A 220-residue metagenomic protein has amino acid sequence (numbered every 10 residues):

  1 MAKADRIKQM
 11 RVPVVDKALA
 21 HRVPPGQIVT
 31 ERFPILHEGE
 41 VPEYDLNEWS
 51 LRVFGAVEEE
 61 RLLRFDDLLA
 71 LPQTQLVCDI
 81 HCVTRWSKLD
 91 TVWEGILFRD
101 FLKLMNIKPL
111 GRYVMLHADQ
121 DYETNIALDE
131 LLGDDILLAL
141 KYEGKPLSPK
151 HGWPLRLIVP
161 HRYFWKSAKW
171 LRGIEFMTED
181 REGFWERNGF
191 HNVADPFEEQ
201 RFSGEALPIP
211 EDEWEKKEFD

Functional and structural regions predicted by a protein language model:
A2-D220: Structured, non-membrane catalytic/scaffold regions adjacent to prosthetic-group chemistry
